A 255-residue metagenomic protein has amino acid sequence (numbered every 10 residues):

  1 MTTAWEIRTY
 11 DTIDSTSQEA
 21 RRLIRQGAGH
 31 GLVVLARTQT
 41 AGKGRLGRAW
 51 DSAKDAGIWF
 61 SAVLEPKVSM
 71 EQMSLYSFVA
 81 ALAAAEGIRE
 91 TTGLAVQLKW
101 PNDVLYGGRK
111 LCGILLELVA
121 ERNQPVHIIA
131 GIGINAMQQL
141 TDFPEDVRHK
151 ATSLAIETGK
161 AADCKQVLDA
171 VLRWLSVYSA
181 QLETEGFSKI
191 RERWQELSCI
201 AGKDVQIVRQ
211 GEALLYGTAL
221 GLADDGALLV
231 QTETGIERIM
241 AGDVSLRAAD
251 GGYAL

Functional and structural regions predicted by a protein language model:
M1-G93, K110-C112, V119, G252-L255: N-terminal lobe of the biotin/lipoate ligase/transferase fold
T2-T3, M70, F78-V96, Y106-L255: Long, positively charged amphipathic alpha-helical accessory segments at protein N-termini or as interdomain linkers
T16, G42, F60, D103 (+3 more regions): Residue-level signal for inorganic ion chemistry
L98-N102: Alpha/beta catalytic cores of group-transfer enzymes, especially the acyltransferase/condensing modules of polyketide
